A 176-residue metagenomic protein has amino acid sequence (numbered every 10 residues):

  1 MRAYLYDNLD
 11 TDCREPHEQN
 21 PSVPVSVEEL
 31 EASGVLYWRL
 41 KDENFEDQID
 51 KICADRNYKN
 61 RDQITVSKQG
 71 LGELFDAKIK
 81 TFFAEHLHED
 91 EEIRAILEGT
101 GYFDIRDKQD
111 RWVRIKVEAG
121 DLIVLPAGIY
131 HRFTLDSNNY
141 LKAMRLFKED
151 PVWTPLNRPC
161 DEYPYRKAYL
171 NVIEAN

Functional and structural regions predicted by a protein language model:
M1-R61: N-terminal leader/capping segments at the start of a protein or of a new domain
Q63-E89: Conserved short histidine dyad/triad with adjacent acidic residue
I79-I93, D110-W112, V117-A119: A short beta-loop-beta micro-motif enriched in histidine and acidic residues
L87-D107, V124: Short, conserved beta-strand element in jelly-roll/cupin
G101-Y102, D110, L122, Y130-R132 (+1 more regions): Short Gly/Pro-enriched loop/turn and capping motifs at secondary-structure junctions
R106-K108, G128, D136, L146: Surface loops and adjacent helix of pleckstrin homology
V117-S137: Conserved metal-binding segment of the jelly-roll/cupin
T134-N176: Double-stranded beta-helix
